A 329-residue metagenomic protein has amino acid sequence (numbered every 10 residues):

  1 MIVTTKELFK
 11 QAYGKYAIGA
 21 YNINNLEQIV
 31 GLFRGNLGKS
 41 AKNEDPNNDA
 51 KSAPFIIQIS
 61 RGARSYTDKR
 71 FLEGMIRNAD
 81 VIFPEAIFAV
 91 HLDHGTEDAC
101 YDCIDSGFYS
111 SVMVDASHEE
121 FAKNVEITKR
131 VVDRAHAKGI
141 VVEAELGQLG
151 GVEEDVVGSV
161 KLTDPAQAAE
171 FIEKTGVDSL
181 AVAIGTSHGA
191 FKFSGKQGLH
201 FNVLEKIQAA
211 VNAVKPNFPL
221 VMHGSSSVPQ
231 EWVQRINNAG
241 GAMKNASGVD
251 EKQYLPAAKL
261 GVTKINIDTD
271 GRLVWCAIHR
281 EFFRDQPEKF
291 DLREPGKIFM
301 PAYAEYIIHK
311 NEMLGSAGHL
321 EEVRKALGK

Functional and structural regions predicted by a protein language model:
M1-G19: N-terminal amphipathic alpha-helix/helix-capping segment at the start of soluble metabolic enzymes
K6-L8, L26-Q58, G62, F71-F83 (+4 more regions): Alpha/beta enzyme core
G14-K15, K138, G261: Structured helix-beta-strand junction loops
Y16-N24, A63-R64, E294, I298: A short N-terminal beta->alpha junction/helix N-cap motif
I18-N22, A89-H91, M113, L220-M222 (+2 more regions): Short catalytic-loop micro-motif centered on adjacent basic/acidic residues
F88-L92, A277-I278: Glycine-rich nucleotide/cofactor/substrate-binding loop typically near the N-terminus or early in the first domain
N238-G241, V249-K329: C-terminal alpha-helical cap/extension of soluble enzyme domains
